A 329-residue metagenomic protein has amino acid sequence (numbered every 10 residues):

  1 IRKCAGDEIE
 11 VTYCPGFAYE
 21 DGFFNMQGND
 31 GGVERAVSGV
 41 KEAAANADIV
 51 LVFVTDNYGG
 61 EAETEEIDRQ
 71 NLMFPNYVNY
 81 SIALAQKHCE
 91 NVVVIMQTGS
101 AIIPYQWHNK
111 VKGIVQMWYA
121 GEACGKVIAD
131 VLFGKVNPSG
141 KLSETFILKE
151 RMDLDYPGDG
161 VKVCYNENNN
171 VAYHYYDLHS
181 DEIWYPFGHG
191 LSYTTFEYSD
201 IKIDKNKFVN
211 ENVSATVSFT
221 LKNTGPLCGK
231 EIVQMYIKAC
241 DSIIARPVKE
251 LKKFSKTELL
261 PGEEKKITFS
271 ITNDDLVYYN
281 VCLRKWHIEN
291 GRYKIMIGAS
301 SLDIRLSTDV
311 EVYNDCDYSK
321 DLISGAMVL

Functional and structural regions predicted by a protein language model:
I1-L329: C-terminal non-catalytic regions of proteins with extracellular/luminal or membrane-system context
